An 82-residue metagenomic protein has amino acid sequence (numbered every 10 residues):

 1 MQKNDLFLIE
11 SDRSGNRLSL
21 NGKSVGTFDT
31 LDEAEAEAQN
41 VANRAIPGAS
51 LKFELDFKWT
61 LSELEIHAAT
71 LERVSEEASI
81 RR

Functional and structural regions predicted by a protein language model:
M1-S24: Short aromatic-glycine-(Arg/Gly/Cys) micro-motifs in beta-strand/loop hairpins
G15, D29-A36, A68-V74: A short, sequence-level motif marking secondary-structure junctions
V25-F28, L61-E63: Short, surface-exposed beta-strand/loop "edge" segments at domain boundaries and coil↔beta transitions
D29-S50: A short, charged, amphipathic alpha-helix used as a generic interaction element across diverse proteins
I46-R82: Short, mixed-charge low-complexity intrinsically disordered segments
